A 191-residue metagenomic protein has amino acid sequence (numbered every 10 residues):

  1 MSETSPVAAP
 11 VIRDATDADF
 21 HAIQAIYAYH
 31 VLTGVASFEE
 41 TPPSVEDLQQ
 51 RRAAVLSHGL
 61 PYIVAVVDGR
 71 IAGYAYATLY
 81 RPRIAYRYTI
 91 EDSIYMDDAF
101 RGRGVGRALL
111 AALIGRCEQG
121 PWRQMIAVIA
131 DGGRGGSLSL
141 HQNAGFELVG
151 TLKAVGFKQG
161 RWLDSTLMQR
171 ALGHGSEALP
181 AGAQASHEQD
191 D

Functional and structural regions predicted by a protein language model:
V11-I23: A short beta-loop-alpha structural element at the N-terminal edge of CoA-dependent acyl/N-acetyltransferase catalytic
D14, P42-A99, L110-A111, R116 (+1 more regions): Acetyl-CoA-dependent GNAT
Q24-R51: Conserved GNAT-fold acetyl-CoA-binding loop/helix
Y27, L140-H141, F146, M168: Conserved active-site tyrosine of GNAT-family acetyltransferases
I94-A99, R103, D131-G133: Active-site acidic-Proline motif in GNAT/NAT acetyltransferases
G102-C117, G136-N143: Conserved acetyl-CoA-binding loop-helix of GNAT-fold acetyltransferases
C117-A130: Conserved GNAT acetyl-CoA-binding A-motif
V128-I129, Q142, E147-D164, G173: Conserved catalytic-core motifs of GNAT/GCN5-like acyltransferases
